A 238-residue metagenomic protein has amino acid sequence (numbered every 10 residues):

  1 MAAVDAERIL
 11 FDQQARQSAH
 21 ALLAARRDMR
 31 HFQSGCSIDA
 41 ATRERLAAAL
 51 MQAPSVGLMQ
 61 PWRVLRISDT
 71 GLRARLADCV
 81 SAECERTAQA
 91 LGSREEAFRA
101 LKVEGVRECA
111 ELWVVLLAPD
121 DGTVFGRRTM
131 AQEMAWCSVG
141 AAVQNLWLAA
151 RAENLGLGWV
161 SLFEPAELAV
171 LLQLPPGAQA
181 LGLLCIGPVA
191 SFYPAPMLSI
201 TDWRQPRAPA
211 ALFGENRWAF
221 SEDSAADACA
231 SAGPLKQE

Functional and structural regions predicted by a protein language model:
A2-F11, A15, A19-L22, M29 (+1 more regions): C-terminal helix-cap and adjacent tail motif
M29-R45: A short N-terminal beta-strand-loop micro-motif at the entrance of redox/enzyme domains
A48-M51, E96-L101, L168-V170: Glycine-rich, charged/polar anion/phosphate-binding loops that engage phosphate groups from diverse ligands
L50, W113, D121-L171: Small-aliphatic-rich amphipathic alpha-helix that forms the alpha element of a beta-alpha
P54-L58: Glycine-rich phosphate/pyrophosphate-binding beta-alpha loops
M59-V139: Glycine/small-residue-rich phosphate/adenosyl-binding loop
C84-A90, V103, Q173-P196: A glycine-rich helix N-cap at a beta->alpha junction
L117, L162, P188: Short secondary-structure boundary segments
